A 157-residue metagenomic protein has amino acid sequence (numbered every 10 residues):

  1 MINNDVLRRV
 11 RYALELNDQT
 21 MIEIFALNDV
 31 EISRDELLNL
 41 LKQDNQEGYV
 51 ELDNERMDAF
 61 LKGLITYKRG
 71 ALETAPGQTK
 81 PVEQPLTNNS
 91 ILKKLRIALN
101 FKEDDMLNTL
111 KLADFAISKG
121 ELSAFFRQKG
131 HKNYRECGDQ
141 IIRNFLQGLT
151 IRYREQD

Functional and structural regions predicted by a protein language model:
M1-R9, L16-L52, G77-T79, T109 (+1 more regions): A cross-kingdom feature marking solvent-exposed beta-strand/loop segments within repeated, beta-rich binding/scaffold
V6-R11, M21-F25, N54-Y67, I91-R96 (+3 more regions): Short, structured motif recognition centered on aromatic/hydrophobic residues
E15, E51-N54, D58, P85-N89 (+1 more regions): Alpha-helix initiation and capping sites
L41, N45, I65-K68, G130 (+1 more regions): Generic secondary-structure transition motif, activating predominantly at the C-termini of alpha-helices
K62-A116, Y153: Short, solvent-exposed interaction modules
Q156-D157: Short acidic DE-rich linear segments
